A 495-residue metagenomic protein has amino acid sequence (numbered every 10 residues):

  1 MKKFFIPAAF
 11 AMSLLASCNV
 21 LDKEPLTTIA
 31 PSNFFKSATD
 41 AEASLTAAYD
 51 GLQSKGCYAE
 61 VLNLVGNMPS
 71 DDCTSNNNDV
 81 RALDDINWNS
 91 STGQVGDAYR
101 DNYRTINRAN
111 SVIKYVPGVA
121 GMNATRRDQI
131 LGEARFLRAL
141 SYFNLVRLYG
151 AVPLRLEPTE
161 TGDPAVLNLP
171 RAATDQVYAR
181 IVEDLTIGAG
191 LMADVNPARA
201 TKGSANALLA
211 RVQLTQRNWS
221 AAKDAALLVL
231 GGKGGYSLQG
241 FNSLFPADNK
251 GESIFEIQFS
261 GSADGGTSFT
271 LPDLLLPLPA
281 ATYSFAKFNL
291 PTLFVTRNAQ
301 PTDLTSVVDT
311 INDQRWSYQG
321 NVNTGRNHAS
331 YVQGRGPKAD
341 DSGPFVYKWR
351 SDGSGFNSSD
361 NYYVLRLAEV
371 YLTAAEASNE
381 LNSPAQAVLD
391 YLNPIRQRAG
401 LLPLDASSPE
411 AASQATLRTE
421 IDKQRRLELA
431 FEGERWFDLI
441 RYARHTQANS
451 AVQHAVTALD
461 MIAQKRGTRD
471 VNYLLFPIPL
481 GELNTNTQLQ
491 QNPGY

Functional and structural regions predicted by a protein language model:
M1-K3, P7-A8, S13-T39, A139 (+7 more regions): Bacterial Sec-dependent N-terminal signal peptides
C18-N63, D470-Y495: Membrane-proximal, proline-rich intrinsically disordered regions
S32, Y58-V80, V152-P158, A193-P277 (+6 more regions): Short, surface-exposed recognition loops and adjoining beta-strand edges that mediate ligand/DNA contacts, enriched
T39, C73, D79-D84, N89-D101 (+2 more regions): Elongated scaffold/linker segments in the mid-to-C-terminal portions of large proteins
E42-T46, D50-L52, G56, N78-Y149 (+5 more regions): Conserved, well-structured interaction surfaces
W219, P384-A385: TPR-repeat structural position
